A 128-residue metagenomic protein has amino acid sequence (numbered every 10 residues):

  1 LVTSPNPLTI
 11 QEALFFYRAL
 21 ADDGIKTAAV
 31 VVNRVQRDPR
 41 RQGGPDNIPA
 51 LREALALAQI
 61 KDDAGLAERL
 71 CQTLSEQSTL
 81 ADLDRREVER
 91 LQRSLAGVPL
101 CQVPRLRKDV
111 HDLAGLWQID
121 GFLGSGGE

Functional and structural regions predicted by a protein language model:
L1: Small/polar loops that bind or transfer phosphate-bearing groups
S4-E128: C-terminal lobe/tail of nucleotide-utilizing enzymes
